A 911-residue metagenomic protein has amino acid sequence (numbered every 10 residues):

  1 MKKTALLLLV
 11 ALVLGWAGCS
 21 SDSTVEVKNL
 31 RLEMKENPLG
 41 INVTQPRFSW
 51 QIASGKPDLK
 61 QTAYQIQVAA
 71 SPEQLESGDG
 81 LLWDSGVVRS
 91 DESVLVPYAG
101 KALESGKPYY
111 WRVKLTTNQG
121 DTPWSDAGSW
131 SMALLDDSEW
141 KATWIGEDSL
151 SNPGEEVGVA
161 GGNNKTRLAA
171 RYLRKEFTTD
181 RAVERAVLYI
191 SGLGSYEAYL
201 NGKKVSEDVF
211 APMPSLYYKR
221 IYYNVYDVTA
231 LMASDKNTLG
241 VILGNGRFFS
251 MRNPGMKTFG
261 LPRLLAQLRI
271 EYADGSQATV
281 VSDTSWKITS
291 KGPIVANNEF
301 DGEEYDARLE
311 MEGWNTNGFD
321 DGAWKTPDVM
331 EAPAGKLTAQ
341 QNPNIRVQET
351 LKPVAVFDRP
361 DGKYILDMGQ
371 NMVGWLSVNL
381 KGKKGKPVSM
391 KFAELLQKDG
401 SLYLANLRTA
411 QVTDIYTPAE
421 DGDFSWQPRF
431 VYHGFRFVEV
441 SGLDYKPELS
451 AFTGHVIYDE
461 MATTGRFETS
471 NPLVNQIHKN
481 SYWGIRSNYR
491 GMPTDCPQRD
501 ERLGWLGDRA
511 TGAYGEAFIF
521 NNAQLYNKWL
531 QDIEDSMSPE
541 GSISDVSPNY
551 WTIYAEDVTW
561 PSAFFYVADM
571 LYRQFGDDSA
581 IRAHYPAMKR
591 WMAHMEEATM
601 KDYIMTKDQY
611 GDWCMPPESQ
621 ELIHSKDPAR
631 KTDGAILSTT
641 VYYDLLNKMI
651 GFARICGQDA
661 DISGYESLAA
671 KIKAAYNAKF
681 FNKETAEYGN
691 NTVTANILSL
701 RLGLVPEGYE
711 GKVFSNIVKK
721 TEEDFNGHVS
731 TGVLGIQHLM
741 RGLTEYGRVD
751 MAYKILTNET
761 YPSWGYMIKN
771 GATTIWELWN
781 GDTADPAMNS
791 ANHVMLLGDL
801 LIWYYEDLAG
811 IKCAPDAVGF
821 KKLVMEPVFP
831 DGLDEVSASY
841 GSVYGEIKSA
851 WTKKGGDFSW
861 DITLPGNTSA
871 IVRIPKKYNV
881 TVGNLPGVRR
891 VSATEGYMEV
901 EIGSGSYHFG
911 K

Functional and structural regions predicted by a protein language model:
M1-E26: Bacterial Sec-dependent N-terminal signal peptides
S23-P108, R112-R499, G507-D508, Q524-L525 (+4 more regions): Extracellular/oxidizing-compartment recognition motifs
G161-L168, V205, M213-Y217, D227-T229 (+19 more regions): Alpha-helix capping and helix-loop boundary segments enriched in small/acidic/polar residues
A186-I190, L200, W375-E394, S441 (+5 more regions): Alpha-helical support elements that line or immediately flank enzyme active sites and cofactor-binding pockets
S195, L265, D283-S290, K446-N480 (+9 more regions): Active-site acid/base region of carbohydrate-active enzymes
L239, E303-D306, D500-E501, I519 (+7 more regions): C-terminal capping/lid segments that line or modulate ligand- or cofactor-binding pockets
G260-R269, T279-W314, A339-T350, K398 (+1 more regions): Non-catalytic C-terminal accessory modules of carbohydrate-active enzymes
